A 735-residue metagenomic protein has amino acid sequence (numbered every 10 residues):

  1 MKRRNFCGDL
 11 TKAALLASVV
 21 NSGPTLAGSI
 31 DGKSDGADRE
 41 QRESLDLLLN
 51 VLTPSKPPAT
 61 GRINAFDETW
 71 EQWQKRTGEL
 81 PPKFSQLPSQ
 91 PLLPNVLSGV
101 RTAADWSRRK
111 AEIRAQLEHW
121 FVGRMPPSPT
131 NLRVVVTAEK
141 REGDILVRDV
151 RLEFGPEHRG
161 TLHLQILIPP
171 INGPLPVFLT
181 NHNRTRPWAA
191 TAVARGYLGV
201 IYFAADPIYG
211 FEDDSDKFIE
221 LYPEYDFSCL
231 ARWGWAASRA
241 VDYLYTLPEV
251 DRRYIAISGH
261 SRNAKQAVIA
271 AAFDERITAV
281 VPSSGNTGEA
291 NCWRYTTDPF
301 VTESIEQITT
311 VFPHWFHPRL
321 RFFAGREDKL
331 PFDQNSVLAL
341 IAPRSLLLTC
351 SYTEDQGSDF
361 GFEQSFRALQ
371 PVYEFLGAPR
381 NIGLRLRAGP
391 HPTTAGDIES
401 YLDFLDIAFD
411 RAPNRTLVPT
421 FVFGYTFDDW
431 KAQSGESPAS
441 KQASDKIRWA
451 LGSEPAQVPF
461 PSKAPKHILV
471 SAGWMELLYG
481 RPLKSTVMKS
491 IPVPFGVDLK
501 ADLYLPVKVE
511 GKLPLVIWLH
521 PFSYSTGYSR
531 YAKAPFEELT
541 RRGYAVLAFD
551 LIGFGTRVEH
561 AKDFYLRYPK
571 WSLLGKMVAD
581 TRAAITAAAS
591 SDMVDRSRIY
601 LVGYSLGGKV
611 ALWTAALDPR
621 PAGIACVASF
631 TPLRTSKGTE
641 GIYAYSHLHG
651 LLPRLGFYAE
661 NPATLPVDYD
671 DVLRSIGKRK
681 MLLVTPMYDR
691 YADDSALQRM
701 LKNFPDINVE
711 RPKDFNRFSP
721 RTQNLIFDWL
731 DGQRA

Functional and structural regions predicted by a protein language model:
M1, V20-V51, G650-P653: C-terminal segment of N-terminal export signals and the immediately downstream linker at the start of the mature
N5-A27: N-terminal export signals
G32-T161, A342-M488, V493-D498, D671 (+1 more regions): Alpha/beta-hydrolase-fold serine-hydrolase catalytic core, especially in secreted/extracellular enzymes
H158-T161, I168-V177, D498, V507-L515: Proline/glycine-enriched tight loop/beta-turn segments at coil->beta junctions that connect or precede beta-strands
L162-L164, A189-A192, G210-D214, I269-A270 (+9 more regions): Short, solvent-exposed loop/turn and secondary-structure capping segments
L179-T246, N286-Y295, W518-A584: Cap/lid segment of the alpha/beta-hydrolase catalytic domain
D242-D298, T586-E640: Primarily recognizes the serine-hydrolase "nucleophile elbow" in alpha/beta-hydrolase and SGNH/GDSL folds
P282-V337, S358-F366, V372-A378, V627-V672 (+2 more regions): Mobile cap/lid helix-loop segments that gate and shape the active-site cleft of serine hydrolases
